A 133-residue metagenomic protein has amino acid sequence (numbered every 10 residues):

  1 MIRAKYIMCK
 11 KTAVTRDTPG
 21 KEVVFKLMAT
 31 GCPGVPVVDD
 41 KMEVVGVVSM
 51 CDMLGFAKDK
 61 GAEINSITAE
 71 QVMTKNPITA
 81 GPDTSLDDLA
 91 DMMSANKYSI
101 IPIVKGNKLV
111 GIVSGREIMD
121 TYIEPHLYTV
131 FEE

Functional and structural regions predicted by a protein language model:
M1-E133: Tandem CBS (Cystathionine beta-synthase) repeat/Bateman regulatory domains
